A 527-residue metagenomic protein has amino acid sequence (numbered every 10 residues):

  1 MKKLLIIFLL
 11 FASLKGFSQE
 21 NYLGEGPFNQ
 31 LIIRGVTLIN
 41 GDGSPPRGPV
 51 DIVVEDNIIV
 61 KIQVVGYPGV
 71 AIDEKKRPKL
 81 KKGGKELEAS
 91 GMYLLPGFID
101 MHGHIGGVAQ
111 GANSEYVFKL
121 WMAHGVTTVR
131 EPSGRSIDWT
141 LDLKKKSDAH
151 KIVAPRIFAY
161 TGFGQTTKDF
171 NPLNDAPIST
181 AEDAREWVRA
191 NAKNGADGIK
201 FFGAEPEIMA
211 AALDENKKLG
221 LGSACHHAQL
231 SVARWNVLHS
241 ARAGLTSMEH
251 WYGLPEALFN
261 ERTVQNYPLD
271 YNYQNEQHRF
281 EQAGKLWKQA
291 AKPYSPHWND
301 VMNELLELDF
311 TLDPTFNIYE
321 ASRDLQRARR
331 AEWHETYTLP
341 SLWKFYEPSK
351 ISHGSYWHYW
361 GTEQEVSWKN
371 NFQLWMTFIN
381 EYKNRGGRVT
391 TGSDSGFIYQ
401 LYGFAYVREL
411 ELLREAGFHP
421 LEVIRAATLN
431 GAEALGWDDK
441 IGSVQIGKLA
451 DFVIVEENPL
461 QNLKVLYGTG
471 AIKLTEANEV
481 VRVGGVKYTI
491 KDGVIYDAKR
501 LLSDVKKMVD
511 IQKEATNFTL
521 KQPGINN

Functional and structural regions predicted by a protein language model:
M1-E20: Bacterial Sec-dependent N-terminal signal peptides
E20-N29, L38, D42-L95: Histidine-rich, glycine-flanked metal-binding segment
N29-L31, G69-A112, K119-M122, T127 (+1 more regions): Replace "His-x-His-based motif
V36-L38, W357-S367, F372, T377 (+2 more regions): C-terminal helical cap
M101-A112, K168-D183, L230-V232: Active-site mouth loops of central-metabolism enzymes
V117-D138, A154-G162, A192-A204, L213 (+4 more regions): Divalent metal-dependent hydrolysis catalytic cores, especially in the metallo-beta-lactamase
A190-D197, L254-E411, E415-A416, V509-N517 (+1 more regions): Active-site neighborhoods of metal-dependent hydrolases
L449-K506: C-terminal cap of metal-dependent C-N hydrolases
